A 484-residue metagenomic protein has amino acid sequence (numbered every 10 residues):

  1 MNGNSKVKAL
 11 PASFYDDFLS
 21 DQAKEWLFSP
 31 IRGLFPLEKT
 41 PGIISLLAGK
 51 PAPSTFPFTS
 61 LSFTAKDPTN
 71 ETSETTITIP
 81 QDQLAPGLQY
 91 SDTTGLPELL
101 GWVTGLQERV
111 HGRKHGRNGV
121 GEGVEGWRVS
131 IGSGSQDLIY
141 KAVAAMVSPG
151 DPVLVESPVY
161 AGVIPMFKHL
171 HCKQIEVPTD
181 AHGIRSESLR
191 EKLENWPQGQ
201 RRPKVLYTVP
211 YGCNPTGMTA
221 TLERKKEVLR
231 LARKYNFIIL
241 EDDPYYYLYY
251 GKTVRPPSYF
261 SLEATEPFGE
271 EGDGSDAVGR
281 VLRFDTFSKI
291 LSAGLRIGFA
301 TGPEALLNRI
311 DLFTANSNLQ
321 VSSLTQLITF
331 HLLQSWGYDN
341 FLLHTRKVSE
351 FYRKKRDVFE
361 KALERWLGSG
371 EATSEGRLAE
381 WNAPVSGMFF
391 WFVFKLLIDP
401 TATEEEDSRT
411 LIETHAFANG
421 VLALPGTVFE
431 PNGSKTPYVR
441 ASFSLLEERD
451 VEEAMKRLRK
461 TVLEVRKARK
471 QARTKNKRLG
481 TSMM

Functional and structural regions predicted by a protein language model:
M1-G33, E191-R202, T265-S275, N340 (+3 more regions): Eukaryotic N-terminal low-complexity, Ser/Thr- and Lys/Arg-rich leader segments that predominantly function as
N2-G105, V421: N-terminal "arm"/small-domain region of PLP-dependent enzymes with the aminotransferase-like
A52-T59, N214-G217, Y247-Y250, L291-A293 (+4 more regions): Short catalytic/ligand-binding loop motif for oxyanion handling, primarily in non-cytosolic enzymes, centered on
N70-N236, L240, Y246-S275, L282-T286 (+5 more regions): Conserved core of the PLP fold type I
A264-R353: Conserved core segment of the aminotransferase class I/II
G302, M388-A402, A423-M455: Conserved PLP-binding active-site segment of the aspartate aminotransferase-like
T345-E360, E364, T373-L397: Conserved glycine-rich beta-strand-loop-beta hairpin in the small C-terminal domain of fold type I
E413-R440, K470-G480: Conserved PLP cofactor-binding pocket of PLP-dependent enzymes
